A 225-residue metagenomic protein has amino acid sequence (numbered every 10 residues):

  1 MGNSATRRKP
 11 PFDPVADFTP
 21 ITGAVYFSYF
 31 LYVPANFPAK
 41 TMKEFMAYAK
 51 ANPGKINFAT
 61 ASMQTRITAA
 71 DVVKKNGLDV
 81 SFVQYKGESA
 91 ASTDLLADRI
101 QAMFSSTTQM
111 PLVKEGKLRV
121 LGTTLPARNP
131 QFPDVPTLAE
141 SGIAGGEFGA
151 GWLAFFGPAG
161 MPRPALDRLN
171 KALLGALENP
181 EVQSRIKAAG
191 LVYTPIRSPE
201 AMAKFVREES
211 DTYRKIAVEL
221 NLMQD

Functional and structural regions predicted by a protein language model:
M1-K9, R66-K75, A102-V135: A ligand-binding cleft/hinge motif common to bilobed small-molecule-binding domains
A5-A90, L138-I143, W152-R185: Hinge/capping helix and adjacent helix->loop/strand transition within the periplasmic-binding protein
T41, R99, K117, G142 (+3 more regions): Conserved functional loop/turn residues at catalytic and ligand-binding sites
N52-I56, L78, L96-M103, K117-R119 (+1 more regions): Alpha-to-beta junction loops
N57-T60, S81-Q84, A102-S105, R119-G122 (+1 more regions): Structural recognition of the beta-strand scaffold that forms the well-ordered cores of secreted hydrolase catalytic
N76, K114, R163-D225: An extracytoplasmic/periplasmic, membrane-proximal ligand-sensing/linker region
E88-A91, L96-D98: Hydrophobic hinge/microswitch elements
A90-A91, T108-Q109, A201: Short acidic active-site motifs
